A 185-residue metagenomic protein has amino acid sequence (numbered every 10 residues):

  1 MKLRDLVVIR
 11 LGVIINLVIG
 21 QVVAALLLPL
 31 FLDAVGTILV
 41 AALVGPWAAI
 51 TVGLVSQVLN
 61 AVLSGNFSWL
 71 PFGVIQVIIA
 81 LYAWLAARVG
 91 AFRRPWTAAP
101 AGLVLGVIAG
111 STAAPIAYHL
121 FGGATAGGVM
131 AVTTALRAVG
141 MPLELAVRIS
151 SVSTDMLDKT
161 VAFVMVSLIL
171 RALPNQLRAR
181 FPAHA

Functional and structural regions predicted by a protein language model:
M1-L43, W47-V58, S68: Hydrophobic transmembrane alpha-helices
V13-L17, Q57, Q76-A80, G102 (+1 more regions): Residue-level recognition of pore/gate-forming positions within transmembrane alpha-helices of multi-pass
N16, G20, A41, N60 (+3 more regions): Structural signal for membrane-spanning alpha-helices in multi-pass inner-membrane proteins, emphasizing helix cores
A25-L27, F31, N66-L70, A91-A185: Membrane-embedded alpha-helical hairpins and interfacial helices in multi-pass inner-membrane proteins
F31-L39, G73-I78, T160: Membrane-embedded alpha-helical segments of multi-pass membrane proteins, especially the transmembrane helices
Q57-W96: Alpha-helical transmembrane segments and their immediate interhelical/interface regions in integral membrane proteins
